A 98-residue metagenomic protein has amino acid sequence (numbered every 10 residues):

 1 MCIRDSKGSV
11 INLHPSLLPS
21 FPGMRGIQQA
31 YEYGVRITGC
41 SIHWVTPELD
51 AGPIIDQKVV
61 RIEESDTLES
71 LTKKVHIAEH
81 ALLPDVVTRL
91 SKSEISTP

Functional and structural regions predicted by a protein language model:
R4-P98: Donor/substrate-binding cores of folate-linked one-carbon enzymes
